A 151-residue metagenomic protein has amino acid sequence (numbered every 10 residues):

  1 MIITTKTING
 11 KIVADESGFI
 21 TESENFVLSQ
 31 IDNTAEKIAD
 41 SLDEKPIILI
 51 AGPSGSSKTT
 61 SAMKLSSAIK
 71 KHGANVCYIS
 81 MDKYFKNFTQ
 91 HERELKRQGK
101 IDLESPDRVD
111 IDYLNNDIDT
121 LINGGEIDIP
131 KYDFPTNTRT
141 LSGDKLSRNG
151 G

Functional and structural regions predicted by a protein language model:
M1-E36: Charged, amphipathic alpha-helical linker segments immediately N-terminal to NTP-binding catalytic cores
I48-I50: Hydrophobic anchor at the beta1->P-loop junction of P-loop NTPases
G55: Walker A (P-loop) phosphate-binding loop of P-loop NTPases
K58: Conserved lysine of the Walker
S61-L65: Hydrophobic positions on the alpha1 helix immediately C-terminal to the Walker A/P-loop
S67-C77: Post-Walker A helix-loop "phosphate-sensing" segment adjacent to the P-loop in P-loop NTPases
N75, R148-G151: Loop/turn-to-beta-strand initiation segments
C77-I79, K86-P135: Conserved nucleotide-sensing/catalytic segment adjacent to the nucleotide-binding pocket in NTP-handling enzymes
